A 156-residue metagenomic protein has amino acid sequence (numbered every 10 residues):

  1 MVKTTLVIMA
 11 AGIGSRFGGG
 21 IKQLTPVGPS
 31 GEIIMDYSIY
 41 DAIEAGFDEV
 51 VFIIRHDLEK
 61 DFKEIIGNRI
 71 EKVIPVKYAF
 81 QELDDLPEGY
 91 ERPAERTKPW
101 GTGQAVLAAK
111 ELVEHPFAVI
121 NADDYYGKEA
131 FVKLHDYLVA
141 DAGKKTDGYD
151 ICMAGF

Functional and structural regions predicted by a protein language model:
V2-G67, V76: N-terminal glycine-rich phosphate-binding loop and ensuing alpha1 helix
I21-Q23, I65-N68, P93, V132-D136: Short, glycine/charged-enriched secondary-structure capping and boundary segments
D41, A45, R69, Y137 (+1 more regions): Change "in soluble alpha/beta enzymes" to "in soluble alpha/beta proteins
E71-V73: Short helix C-cap/helix-to-loop transition motifs enriched in small/turn-promoting residues
Q81-F156: Conserved beta-loop-beta/alpha segment of the NTase-like Rossmann-fold superfamily that binds/positions NTPs
